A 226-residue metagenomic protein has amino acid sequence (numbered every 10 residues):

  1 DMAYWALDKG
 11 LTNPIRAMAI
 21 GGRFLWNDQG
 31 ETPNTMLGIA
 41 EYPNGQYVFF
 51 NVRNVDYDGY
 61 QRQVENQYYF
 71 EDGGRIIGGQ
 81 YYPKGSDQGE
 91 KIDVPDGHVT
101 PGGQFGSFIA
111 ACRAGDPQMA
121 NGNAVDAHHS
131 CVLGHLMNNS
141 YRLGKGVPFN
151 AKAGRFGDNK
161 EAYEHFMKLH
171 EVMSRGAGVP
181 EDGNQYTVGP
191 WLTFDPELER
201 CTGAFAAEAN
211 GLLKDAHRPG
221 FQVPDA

Functional and structural regions predicted by a protein language model:
D1-A226: Contiguous beta-strand/loop segments that form the cofactor/metal-binding neighborhood of enzyme cores
